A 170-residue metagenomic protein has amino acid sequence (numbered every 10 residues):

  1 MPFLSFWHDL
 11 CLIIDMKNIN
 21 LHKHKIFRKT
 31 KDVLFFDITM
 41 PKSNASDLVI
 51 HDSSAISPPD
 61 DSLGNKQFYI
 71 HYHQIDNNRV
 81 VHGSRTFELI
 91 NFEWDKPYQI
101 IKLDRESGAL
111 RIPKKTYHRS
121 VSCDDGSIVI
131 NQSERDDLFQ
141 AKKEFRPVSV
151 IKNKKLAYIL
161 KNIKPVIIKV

Functional and structural regions predicted by a protein language model:
L10-R105, S122-S127, S133-V170: Active-site region of the double-stranded beta-helix
R105-R119: Conserved SET/PR-domain catalytic core that frames the SAM/AdoMet-binding pocket
R111-I112, V129-N131: A structural signal for short, well-ordered beta-strand segments and their strand-loop junctions that often border
